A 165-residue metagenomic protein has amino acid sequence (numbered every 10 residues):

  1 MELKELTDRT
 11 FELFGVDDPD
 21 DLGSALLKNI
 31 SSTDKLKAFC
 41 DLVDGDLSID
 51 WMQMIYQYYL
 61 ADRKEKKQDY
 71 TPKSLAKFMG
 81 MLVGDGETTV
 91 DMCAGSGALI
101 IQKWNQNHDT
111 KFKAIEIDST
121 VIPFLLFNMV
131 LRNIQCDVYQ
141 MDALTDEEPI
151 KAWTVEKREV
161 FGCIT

Functional and structural regions predicted by a protein language model:
M1-T165: Class I S-adenosyl-L-methionine-dependent methyltransferase catalytic core
